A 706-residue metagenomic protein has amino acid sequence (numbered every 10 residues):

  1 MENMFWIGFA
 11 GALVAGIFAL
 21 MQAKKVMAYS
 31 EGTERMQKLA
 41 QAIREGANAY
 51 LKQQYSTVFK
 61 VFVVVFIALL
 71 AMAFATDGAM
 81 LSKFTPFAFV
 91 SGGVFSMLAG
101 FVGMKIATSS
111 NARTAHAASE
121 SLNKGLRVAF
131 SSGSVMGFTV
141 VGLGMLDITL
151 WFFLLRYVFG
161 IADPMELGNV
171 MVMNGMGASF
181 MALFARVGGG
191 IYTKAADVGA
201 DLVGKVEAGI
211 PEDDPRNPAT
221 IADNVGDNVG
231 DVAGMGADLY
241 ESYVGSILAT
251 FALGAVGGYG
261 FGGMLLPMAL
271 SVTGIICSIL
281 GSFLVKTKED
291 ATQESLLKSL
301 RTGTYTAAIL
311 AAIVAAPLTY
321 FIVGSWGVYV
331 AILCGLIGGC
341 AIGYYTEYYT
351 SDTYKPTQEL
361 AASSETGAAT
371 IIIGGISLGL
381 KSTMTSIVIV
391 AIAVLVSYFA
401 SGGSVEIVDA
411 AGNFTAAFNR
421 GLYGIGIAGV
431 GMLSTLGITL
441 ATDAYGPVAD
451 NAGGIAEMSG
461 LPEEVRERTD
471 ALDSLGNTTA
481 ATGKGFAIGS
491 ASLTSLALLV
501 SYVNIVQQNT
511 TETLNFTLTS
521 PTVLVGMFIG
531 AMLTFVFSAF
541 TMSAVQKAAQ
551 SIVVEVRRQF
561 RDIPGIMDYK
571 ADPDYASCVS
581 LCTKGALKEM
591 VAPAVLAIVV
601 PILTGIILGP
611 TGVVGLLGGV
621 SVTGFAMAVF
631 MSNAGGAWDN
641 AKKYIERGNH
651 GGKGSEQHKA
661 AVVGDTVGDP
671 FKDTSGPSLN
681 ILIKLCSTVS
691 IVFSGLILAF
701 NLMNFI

Functional and structural regions predicted by a protein language model:
M1-I706: Hydrophobic packing and interface segments
